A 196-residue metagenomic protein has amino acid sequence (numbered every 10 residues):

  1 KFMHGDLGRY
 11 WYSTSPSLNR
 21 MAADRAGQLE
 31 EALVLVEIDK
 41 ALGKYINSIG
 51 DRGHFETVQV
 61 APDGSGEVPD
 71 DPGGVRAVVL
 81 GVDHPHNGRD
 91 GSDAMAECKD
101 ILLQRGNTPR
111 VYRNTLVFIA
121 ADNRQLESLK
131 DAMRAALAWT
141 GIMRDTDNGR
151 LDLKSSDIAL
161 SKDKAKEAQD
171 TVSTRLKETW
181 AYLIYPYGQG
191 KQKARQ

Functional and structural regions predicted by a protein language model:
K1-Q196: Extended alpha-helical scaffold and adjacent linker segments that couple domains and build interaction/assembly
